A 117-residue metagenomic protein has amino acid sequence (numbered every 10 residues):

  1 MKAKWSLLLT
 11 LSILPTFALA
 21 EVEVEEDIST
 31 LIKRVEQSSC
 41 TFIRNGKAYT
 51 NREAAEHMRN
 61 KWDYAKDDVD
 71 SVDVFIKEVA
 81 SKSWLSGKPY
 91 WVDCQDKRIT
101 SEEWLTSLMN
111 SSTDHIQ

Functional and structural regions predicted by a protein language model:
M1-L7: Bacterial N-terminal signal peptides that target proteins for export
W5, E36, S112: Functionally constrained cores in energy, signaling, and assembly domains
I13-F17: N-terminal signal peptide c-region/cleavage motif recognized by signal peptidases
A20-Y64: N-terminal secretory signal peptides
G46-Q117: Compact alpha-helical subdomains of small soluble proteins
